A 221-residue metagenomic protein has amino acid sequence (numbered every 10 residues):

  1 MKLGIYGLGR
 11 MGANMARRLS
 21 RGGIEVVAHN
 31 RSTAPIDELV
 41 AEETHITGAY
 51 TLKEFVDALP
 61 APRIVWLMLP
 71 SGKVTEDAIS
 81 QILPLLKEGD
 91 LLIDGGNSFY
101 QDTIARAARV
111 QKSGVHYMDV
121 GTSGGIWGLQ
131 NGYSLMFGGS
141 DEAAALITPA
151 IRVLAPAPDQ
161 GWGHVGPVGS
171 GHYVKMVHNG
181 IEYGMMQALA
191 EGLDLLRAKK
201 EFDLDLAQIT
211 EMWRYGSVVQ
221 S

Functional and structural regions predicted by a protein language model:
M1-I64, G89, I126-G128: NAD(P)+-binding Rossmann beta1-loop-alpha1 motif at the extreme N-terminus of oxidoreductases
G48, T75, M185: Conserved donor sugar-nucleotide recognition element shared by glycan-biosynthetic enzymes
K53, V65-Q81, F99-D102: Beta-loop-alpha module in the N-terminal Rossmann-like domain of NAD(P)-dependent dehydrogenases, especially those
M68-L69, G95, V153-L154: Short, well-ordered coil/turn residues at beta-beta hairpins and beta-strand->alpha-helix junctions within
P84-E88: Short, conserved loop/helix-junction motifs that constitute active-site signature segments in enzyme catalytic cores
L91, G95-A144: Rossmann-fold NAD(P)-binding glycine/threonine-rich loop
G132, M136-G138, L146, V153 (+2 more regions): Helical "substrate-binding/catalytic lid" subdomain of Rossmann-like NAD(P)-dependent dehydrogenases/reductases
